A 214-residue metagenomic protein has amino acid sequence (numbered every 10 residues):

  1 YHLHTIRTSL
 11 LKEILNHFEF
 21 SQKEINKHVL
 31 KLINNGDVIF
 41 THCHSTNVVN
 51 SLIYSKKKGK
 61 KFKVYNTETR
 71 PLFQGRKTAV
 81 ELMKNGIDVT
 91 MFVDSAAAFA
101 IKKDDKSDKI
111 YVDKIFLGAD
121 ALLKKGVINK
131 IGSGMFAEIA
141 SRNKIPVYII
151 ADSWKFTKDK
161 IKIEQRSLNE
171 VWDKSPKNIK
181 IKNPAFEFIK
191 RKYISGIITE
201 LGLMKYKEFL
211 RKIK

Functional and structural regions predicted by a protein language model:
Y1-M91: N-terminal active-site beta-alpha-beta segment that forms phosphate/nucleotide-binding and substrate-recognition loops
T67-K214: Conserved phosphate- and dinucleotide-binding cores of soluble alpha/beta proteins, encompassing both enzyme active
